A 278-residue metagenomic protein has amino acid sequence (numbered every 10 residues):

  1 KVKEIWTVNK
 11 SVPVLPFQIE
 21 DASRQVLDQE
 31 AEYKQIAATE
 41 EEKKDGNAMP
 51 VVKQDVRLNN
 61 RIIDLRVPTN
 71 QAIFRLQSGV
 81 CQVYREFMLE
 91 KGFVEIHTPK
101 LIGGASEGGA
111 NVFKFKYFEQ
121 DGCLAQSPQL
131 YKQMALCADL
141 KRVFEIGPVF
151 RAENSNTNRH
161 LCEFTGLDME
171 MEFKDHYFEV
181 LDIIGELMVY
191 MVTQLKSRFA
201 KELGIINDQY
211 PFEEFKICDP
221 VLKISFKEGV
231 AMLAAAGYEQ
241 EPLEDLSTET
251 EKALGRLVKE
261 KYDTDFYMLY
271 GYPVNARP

Functional and structural regions predicted by a protein language model:
K1-P278: Class II aminoacyl-tRNA synthetase catalytic cores and aaRS-like
